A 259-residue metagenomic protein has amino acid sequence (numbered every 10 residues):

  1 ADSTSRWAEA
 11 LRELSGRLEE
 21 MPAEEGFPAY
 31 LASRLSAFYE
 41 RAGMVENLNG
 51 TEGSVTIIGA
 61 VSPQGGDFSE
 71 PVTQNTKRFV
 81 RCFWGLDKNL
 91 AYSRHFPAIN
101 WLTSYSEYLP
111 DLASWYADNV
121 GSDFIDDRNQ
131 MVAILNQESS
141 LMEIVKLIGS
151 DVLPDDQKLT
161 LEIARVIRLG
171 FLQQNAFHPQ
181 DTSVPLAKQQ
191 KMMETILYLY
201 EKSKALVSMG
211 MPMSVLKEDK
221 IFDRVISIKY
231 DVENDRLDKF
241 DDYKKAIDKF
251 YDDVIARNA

Functional and structural regions predicted by a protein language model:
A1-R224: P-loop NTPase catalytic core
G210-A259: C-terminal amphipathic alpha-helical interaction region
